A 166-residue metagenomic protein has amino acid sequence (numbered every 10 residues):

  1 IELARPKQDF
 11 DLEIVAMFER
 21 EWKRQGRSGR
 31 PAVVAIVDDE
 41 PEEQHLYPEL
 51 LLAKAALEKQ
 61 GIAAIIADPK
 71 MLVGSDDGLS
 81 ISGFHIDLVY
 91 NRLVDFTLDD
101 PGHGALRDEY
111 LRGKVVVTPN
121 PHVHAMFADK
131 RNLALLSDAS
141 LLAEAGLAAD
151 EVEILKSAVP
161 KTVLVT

Functional and structural regions predicted by a protein language model:
E2-T166: Domain-scale recognition of functional cores that engage charged ligands
